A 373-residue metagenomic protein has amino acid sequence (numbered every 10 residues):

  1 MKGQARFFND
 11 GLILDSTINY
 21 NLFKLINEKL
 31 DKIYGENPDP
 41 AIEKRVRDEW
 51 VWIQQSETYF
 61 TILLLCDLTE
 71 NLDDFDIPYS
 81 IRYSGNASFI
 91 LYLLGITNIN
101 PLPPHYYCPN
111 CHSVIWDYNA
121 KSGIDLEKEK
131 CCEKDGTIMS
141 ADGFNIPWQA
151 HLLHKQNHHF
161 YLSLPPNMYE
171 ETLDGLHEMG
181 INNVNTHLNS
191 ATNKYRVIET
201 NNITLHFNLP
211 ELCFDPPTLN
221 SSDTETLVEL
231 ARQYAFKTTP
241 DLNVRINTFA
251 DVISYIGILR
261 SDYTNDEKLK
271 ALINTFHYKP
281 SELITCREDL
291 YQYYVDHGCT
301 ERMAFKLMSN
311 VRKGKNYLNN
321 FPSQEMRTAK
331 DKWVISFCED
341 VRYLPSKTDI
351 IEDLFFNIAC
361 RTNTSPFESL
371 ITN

Functional and structural regions predicted by a protein language model:
M1-N373: Alpha-helical scaffold/interaction cores of sigma-54-like transcription cofactors and many family A DNA polymerases
